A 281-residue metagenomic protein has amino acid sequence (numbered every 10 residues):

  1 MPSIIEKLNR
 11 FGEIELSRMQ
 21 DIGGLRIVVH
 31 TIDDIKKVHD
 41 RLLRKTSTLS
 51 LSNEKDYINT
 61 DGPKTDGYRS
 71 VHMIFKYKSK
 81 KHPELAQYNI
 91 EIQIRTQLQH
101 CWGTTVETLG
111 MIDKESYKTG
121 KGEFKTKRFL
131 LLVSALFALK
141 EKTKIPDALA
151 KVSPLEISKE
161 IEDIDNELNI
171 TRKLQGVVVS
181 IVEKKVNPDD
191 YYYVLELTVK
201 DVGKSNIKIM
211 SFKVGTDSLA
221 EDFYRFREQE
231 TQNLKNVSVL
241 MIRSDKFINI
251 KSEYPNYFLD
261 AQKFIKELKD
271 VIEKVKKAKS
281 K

Functional and structural regions predicted by a protein language model:
M1-R26: Polyanion/phosphate-binding surface patch
Q20-H30, D34-R41: Duplex nucleic acid-engaging cores and interfaces of nucleic-acid transaction enzymes
L43-L51, D113: A common structural junction motif
T48-K81: Short Gly/Thr-rich strand-loop-strand
L85-L195: An acidic, glycine-/histidine-flanked metal-binding catalytic module
N206-G215: A short, exposed loop/beta-hairpin motif centered on an aromatic-Gly-Thr core
T216-Q232: A short, charged, amphipathic alpha-helix used as a generic interaction element across diverse proteins
N233-K279: Short, mixed-charge low-complexity intrinsically disordered segments
